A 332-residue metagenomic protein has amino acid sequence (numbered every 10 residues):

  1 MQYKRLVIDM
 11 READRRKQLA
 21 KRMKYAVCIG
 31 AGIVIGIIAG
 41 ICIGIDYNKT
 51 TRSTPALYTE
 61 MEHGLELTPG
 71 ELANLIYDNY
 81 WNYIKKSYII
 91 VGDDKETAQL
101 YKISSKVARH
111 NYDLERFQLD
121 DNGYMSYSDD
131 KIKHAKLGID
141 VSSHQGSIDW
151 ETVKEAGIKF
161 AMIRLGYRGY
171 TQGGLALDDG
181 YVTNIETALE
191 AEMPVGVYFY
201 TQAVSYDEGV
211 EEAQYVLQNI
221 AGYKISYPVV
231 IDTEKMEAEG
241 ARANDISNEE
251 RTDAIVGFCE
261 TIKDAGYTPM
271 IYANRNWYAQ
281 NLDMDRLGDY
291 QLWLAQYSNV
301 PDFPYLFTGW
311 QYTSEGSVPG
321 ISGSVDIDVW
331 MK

Functional and structural regions predicted by a protein language model:
M1-M23: N-terminal Lys/Arg-rich, disordered targeting/topogenic segments
Y3-R5, E62-G138, D285-K332: Functionally critical loop-and-helix segments that line ligand-binding/catalytic clefts of soluble enzyme domains
A26-I43: Hydrophobic membrane-insertion alpha-helices, especially the h-region of bacterial N-terminal signal peptides
D46-L67: Ser/Thr/Pro/Gly-rich low-complexity linker/stalk segments immediately outside membranes or between
I90-K95, R109-N122, W150-E155, N184-E186 (+2 more regions): Short low-complexity stretches enriched in small and charged residues
K131, A135-I255, K263-A265: Substrate-binding cleft of extracellular glycoside hydrolase catalytic domains
G222-V229, T233-K332: Surface-exposed substrate-engagement region within the catalytic domains of secreted or surface-exposed extracellular
